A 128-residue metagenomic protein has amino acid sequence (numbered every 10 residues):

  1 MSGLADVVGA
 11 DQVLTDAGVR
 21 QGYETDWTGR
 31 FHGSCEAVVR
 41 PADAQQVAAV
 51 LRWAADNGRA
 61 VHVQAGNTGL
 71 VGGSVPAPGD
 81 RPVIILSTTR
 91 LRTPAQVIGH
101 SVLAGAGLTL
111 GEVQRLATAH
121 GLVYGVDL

Functional and structural regions predicted by a protein language model:
M1-R52, D56, G69-S101: N-terminal flexible segment immediately upstream of the FAD-binding catalytic core in FAD-dependent oxidoreductases
V13-T15, V63, V126: A structural preference for short, hydrophobic beta-strand core positions in alpha/beta folds
P41, V63, A106: Conserved strand-loop elements at the edges of beta-sheets that form or border functional pockets
R59-A60, V123: Residue-level detector of anion-binding/catalytic polar loops
Q64-T68: Glycine-rich beta-strand-to-loop/alpha-helix junction loops that act as flexible
T93-L128: FAD-binding subdomain of flavoenzyme oxidoreductases
